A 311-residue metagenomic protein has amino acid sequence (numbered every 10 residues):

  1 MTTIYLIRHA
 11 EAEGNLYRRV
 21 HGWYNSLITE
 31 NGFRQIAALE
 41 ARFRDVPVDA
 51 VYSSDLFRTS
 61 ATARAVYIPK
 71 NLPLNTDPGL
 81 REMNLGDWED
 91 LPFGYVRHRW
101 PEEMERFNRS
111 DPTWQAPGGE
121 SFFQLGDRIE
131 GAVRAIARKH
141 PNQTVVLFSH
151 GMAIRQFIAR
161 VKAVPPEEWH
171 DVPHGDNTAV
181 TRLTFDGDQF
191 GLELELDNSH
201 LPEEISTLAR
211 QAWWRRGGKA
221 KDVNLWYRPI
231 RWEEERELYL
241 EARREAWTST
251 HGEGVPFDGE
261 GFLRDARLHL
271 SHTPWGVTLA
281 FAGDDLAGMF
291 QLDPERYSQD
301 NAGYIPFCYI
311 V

Functional and structural regions predicted by a protein language model:
I4, A135-I136, Q143-S149: Generic beta-sheet signal
Y5-L72, T76: Active-site-proximal alpha-helix that buttresses catalytic centers in soluble enzyme cores
F43-P47, I136-Q143: Glycine-rich phosphate-binding loop signature in dinucleotide/nucleotide-binding domains
S53-S54, D127, F148-S149: Short beta-strand scaffold positions
K70-E130, E195-L196, I205: Phosphate-handling substructures
G79, I305-V311: A short, internal acetyl-CoA/4′-phosphopantetheine-binding micro-motif in the GNAT/acyltransferase core
E89-G94, R160-E237: Acidic, low-complexity terminal tails and accessory targeting/binding regions of phosphate-metabolizing enzymes
R244-N301, P306: Acetyl-CoA-dependent GNAT
